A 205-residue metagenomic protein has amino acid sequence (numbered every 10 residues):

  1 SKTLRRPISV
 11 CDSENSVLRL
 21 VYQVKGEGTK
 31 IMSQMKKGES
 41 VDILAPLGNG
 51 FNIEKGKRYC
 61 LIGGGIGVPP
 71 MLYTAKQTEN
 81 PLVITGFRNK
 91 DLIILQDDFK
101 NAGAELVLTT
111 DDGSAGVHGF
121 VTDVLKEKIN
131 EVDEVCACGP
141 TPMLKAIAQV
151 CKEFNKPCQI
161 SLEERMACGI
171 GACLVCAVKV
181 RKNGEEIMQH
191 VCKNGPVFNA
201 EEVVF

Functional and structural regions predicted by a protein language model:
S1-K37: Ferredoxin-reductase
S1-L4, K152, E202: N-terminal [4Fe-4S]-dependent radical SAM core
L4, I53-K55, I170-G171: Short glycine/proline-enriched turns and hinge-like loops at secondary-structure junctions
E27-R165: FNR/FR-type flavoprotein reductase catalytic core
P70, T141, E163-P196: Local cysteine-cluster metal-coordination motifs and their immediate loop/turn environment, predominantly Fe-S cluster
K193-N194, N199-F205: Flexible mid-to-C-terminal extensions adjoining Fe-S/redox cofactors in radical SAM and related proteins
